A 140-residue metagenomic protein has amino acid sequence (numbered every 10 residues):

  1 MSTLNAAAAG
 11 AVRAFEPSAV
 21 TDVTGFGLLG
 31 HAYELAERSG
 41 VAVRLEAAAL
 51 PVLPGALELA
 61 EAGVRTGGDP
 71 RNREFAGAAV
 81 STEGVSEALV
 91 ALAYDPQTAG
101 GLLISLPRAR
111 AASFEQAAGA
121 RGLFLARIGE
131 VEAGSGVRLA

Functional and structural regions predicted by a protein language model:
M1-V12: Active-site glycine-rich loop that binds ribose-phosphate moieties when present
A14-A140: Glycine-/charge-enriched secondary-structure boundary and capping motifs
